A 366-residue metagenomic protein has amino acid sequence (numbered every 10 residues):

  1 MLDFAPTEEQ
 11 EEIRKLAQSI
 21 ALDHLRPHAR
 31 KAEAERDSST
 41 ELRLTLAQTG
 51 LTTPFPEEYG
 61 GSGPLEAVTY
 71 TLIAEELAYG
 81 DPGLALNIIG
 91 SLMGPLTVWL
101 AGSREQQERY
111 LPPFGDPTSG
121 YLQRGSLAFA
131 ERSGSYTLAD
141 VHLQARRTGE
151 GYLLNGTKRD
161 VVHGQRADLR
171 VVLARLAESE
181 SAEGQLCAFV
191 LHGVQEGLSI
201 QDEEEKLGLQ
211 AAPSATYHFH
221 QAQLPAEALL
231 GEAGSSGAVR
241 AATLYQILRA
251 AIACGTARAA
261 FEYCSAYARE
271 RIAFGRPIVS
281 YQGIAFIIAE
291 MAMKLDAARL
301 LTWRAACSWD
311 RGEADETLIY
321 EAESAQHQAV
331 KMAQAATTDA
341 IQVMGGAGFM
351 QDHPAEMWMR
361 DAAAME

Functional and structural regions predicted by a protein language model:
M1-N87: Amphipathic, small/basic residue-rich leader segments at the start of a protein or domain
L2, L72-I73, M93, M344-E366: Glycine-rich phosphate/cofactor-binding loops in nucleotide/flavin-utilizing enzymes
L2-E9, I13, Y79, S199-D296 (+2 more regions): Glycine-rich beta->alpha junctions and the first turn(s) of the following alpha-helix
L25-A34, S265, R269-R276, A292-Q328 (+1 more regions): C-terminal helix-coil-helix/basic helical segment that borders enzyme active sites and/or dimer interfaces and provides
P82-E105: N-terminal glycine-rich flavin-associated loop
G120-E131, L173: A short, Trp-centered hydrophobic/proline-enriched beta-strand micro-motif
A145-R146: A structural signal for short hydrophobic beta-strand segments in well-ordered beta-sheet cores
N155-I200: A short core secondary-structure module
